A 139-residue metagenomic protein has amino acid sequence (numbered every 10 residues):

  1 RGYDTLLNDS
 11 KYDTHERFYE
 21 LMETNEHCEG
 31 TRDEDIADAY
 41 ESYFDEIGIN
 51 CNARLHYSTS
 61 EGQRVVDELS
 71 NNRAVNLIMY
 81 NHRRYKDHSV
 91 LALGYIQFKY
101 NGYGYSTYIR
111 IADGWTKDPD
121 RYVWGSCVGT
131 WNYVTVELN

Functional and structural regions predicted by a protein language model:
R1-L55: Cysteine-nucleophile protease catalytic domains, especially the papain-like/related folds used in DUB/UBL proteases
T31, D35-S42, S60, R64 (+2 more regions): Extracytoplasmic/secreted proteins, especially bacterial periplasmic and envelope-associated proteins
N50-R54, R64-L69: Short linear motifs at secondary-structure transitions and domain/linker junctions
G62-R64, S70-N71, N76-N139: Active-site signature of cysteine proteases
